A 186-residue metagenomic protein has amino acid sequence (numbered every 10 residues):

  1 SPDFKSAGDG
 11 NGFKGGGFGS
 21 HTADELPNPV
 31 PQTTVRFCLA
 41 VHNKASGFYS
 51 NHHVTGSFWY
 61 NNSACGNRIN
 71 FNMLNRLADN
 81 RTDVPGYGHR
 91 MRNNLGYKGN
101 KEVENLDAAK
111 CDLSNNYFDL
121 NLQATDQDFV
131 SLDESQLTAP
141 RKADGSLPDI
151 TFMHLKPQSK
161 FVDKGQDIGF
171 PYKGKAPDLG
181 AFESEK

Functional and structural regions predicted by a protein language model:
S1-E25, I69-V84: Acidic/polar low-complexity surface segments
F13, V103, F129, L155 (+1 more regions): Short clusters of hydrophobic/aromatic residues that line enzyme substrate/ligand-binding pockets
H21-T22, G56-F58, V162: Flexible loop/turn segments at secondary-structure boundaries
P27-V30: Short, solvent-exposed loop/turn segments at conserved positions within beta-propeller repeat blades
T34-T151: Predominantly extracellular beta-rich ligand-binding scaffolds that present long acidic/polar faces for carbohydrate
R141-K186: Surface beta-loop-beta hairpin patches that serve as ligand-binding interfaces in beta-rich domains
